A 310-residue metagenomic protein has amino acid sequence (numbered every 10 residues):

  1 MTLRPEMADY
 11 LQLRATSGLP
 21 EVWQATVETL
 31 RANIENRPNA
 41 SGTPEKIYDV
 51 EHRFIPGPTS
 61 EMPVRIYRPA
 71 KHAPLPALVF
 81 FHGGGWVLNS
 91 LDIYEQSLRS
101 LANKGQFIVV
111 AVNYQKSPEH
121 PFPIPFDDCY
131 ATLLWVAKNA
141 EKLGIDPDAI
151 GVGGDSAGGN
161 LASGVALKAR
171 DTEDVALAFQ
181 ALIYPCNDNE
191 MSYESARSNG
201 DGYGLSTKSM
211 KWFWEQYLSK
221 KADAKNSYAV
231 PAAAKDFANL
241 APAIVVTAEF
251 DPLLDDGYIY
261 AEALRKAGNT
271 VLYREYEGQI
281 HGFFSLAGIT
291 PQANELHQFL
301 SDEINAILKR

Functional and structural regions predicted by a protein language model:
M1-I66, D223, K309-R310: A glycine/proline-hinged amphipathic helix-loop "lid/cap" segment that gates access to hydrophobic ligand pockets
P74-G84: Short beta-strand element of the alpha/beta-hydrolase
D92-V112: Short amphipathic alpha-helix adjacent to the substrate-entry channel of hydrolases
H120-K142, L300: Alpha/beta-hydrolase active-site loop
A137-V152, T172: Gly/Ser-rich "nucleophile elbow"/oxyanion-hole loop immediately N-terminal to the catalytic nucleophile in hydrolases
L167-A222: Hydrolase active-site cap/lid region
V245-T247: Short beta-strand/loop motif that positions the catalytic acidic residue of the alpha/beta-hydrolase fold
G288-R310: Catalytic active-site module of serine/aspartate enzymes centered on a nucleophile-bearing elbow/loop
